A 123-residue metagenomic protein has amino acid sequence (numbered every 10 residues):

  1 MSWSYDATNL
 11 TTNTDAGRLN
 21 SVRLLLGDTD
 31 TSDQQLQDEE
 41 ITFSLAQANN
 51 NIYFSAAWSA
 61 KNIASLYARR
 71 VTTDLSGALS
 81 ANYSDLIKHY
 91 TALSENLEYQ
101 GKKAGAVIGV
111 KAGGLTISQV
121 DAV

Functional and structural regions predicted by a protein language model:
M1-W58, N62, K102, V107-V123: Conserved short "hinge" loops at termini or chain/domain junctions
I52-A78: Short hydrophobic interaction/assembly module
A68-I108: Charged low-complexity stretches with an acidic bias
